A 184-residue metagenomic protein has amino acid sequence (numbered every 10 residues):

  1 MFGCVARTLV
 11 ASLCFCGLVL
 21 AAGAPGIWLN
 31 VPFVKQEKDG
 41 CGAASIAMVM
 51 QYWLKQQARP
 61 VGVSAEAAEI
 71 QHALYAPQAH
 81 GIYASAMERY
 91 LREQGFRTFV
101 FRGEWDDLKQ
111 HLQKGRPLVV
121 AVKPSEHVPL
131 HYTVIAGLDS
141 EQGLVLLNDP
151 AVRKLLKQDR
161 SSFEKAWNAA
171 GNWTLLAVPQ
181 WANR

Functional and structural regions predicted by a protein language model:
F2-R7, A11, F15-H80, P124 (+3 more regions): Active-site-adjacent structural segments surrounding the nucleophilic cysteine of cysteine proteases and isopeptidases
L13-C16, Y90-R92, L112, H127 (+2 more regions): A generic structural signal for short, solvent-exposed coil/turn residues that cap or connect secondary-structure
A21-A22, P77-A79, Q113, P117 (+2 more regions): Noncatalytic regulatory segments and standalone regulatory/sensor domains
G40, A44-M48, E69, I82 (+4 more regions): Extracytoplasmic/secreted proteins, especially bacterial periplasmic and envelope-associated proteins
S45, R102-W105, P124-E126, G137-D139 (+1 more regions): A mature extracytoplasmic/lumenal domain signature
A58-R59, F99, P117, L144: Secondary-structure boundary/capping residues
L74-L118: Mid-length scaffold segments of soluble, non-membrane domains
V128-T133: Short, surface-exposed coil-to-beta transition loops
